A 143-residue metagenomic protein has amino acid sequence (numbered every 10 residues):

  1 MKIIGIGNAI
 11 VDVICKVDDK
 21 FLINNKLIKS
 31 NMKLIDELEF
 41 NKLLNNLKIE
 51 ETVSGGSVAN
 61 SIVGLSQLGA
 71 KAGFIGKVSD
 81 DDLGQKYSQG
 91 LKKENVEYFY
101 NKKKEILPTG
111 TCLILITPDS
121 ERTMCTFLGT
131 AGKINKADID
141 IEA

Functional and structural regions predicted by a protein language model:
M1, T109-T111: Change "...and in nucleic-acid phosphodiester-cleaving endonucleases..." to "...and in nucleic-acid processing enzymes
M1-I75: Glycine-rich phosphate/adenosyl-contacting loop at the front of the ribokinase-like
I6-G7, I75-K77, I116-P118, C125: Short hydrophobic segments within beta-strands
N46, G73, S79-D80, E97-Y100: Active-site cofactor/substrate anionic-group-binding motifs, chiefly glycine- and Lys/Arg-rich phosphate-binding loops
V53-N60, L83, E105-P108, A131-K136: Short secondary-structure boundary/capping elements
D80, Q85-K92: Short, electropositive alpha-helical surface patch
G90-L107: A glycine-rich helix N-cap at a beta->alpha junction
F99-K104, I114-A143: Conserved phosphate-binding/catalytic loop of the ribokinase/pfkB sugar-kinase fold
